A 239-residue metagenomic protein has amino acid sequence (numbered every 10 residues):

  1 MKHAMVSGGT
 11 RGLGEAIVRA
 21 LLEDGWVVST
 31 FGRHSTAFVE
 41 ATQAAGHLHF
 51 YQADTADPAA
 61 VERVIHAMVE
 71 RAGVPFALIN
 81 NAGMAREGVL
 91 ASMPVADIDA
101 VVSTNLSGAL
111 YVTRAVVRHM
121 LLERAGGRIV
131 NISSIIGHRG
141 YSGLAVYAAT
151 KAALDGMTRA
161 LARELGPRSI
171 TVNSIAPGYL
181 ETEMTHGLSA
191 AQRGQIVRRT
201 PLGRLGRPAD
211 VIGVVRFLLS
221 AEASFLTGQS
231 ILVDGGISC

Functional and structural regions predicted by a protein language model:
T10-R11: Conserved glycine-rich cofactor-binding loop
V89-L90, D97-V102, T185, I196: Substrate-binding pocket helix/loop in short-chain dehydrogenase/reductase
A91, R139-A145, P167-R168, G203 (+1 more regions): Active-site loop immediately N-terminal to the catalytic Tyr-X3-Lys motif of short-chain dehydrogenase/reductase
L110, I170, R204-V233, S238: C-terminal substrate-recognition "lid" of short-chain dehydrogenase/reductases
T113, T150, T158: Active-site helix of classical SDR
R118, R163-P167, S224: Alpha-helical segment proximal to the catalytic Tyr-Lys
S134: Residue(s) in the substrate-gating loop at a strand-loop-helix junction that position the organic substrate next
